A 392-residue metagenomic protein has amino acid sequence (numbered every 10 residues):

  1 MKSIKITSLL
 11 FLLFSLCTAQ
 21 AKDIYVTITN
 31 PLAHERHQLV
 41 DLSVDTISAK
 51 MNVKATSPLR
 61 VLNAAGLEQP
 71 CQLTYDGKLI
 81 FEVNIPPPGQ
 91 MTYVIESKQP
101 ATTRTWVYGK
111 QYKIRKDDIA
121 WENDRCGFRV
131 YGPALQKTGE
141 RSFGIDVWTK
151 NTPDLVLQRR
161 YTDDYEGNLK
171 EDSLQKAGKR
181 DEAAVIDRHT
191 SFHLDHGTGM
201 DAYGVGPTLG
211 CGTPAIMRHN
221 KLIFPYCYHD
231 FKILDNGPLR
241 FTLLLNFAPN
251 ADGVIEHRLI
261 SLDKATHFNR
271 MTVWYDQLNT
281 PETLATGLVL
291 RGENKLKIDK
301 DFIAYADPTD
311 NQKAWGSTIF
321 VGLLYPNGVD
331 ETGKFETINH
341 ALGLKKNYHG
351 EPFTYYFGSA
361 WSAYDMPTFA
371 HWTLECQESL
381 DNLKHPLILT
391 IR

Functional and structural regions predicted by a protein language model:
M1-V26: Bacterial Sec-dependent N-terminal signal peptides
K22-K110, S142-K150: Alpha-mannosidase-like glycoside hydrolase catalytic domains involved in N-glycan trimming, generalizing to other
D23, E282-G333: Polysaccharide-binding surfaces and accessory modules of carbohydrate-active proteins
T29, I80-N84, R258-S261, L342-K345: Beta-strand-rich interaction surfaces with strong enrichment in secreted/lumenal proteins
I85, V321-R392: Beta-strand-rich recognition/accessory modules
Q90-P100, L243-F247, T286, E351-A363 (+1 more regions): Short, hydrophobic/aromatic-enriched beta-strand segments in well-ordered soluble domains
Q99-H219: Solvent-exposed N-terminal domain segments of exported/luminal and surface proteins
H229-E282: Acidic, contiguous internal or C-terminal segments within carbohydrate-active enzymes that form a structured patch used
